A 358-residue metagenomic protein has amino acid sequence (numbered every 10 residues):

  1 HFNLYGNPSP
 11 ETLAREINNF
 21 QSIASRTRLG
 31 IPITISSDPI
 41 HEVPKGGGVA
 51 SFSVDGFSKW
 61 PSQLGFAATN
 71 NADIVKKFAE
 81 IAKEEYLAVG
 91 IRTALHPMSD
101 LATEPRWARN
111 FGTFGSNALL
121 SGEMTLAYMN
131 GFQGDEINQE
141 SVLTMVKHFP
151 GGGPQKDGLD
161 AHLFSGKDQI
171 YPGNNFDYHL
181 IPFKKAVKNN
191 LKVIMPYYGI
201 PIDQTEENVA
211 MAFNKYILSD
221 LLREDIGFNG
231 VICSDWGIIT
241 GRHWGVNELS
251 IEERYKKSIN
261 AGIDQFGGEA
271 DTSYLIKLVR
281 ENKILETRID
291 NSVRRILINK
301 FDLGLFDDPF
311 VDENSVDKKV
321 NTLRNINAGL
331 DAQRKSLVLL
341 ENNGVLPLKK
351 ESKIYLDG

Functional and structural regions predicted by a protein language model:
H1-G358: Glycoside hydrolase catalytic-domain context in secreted enzymes
